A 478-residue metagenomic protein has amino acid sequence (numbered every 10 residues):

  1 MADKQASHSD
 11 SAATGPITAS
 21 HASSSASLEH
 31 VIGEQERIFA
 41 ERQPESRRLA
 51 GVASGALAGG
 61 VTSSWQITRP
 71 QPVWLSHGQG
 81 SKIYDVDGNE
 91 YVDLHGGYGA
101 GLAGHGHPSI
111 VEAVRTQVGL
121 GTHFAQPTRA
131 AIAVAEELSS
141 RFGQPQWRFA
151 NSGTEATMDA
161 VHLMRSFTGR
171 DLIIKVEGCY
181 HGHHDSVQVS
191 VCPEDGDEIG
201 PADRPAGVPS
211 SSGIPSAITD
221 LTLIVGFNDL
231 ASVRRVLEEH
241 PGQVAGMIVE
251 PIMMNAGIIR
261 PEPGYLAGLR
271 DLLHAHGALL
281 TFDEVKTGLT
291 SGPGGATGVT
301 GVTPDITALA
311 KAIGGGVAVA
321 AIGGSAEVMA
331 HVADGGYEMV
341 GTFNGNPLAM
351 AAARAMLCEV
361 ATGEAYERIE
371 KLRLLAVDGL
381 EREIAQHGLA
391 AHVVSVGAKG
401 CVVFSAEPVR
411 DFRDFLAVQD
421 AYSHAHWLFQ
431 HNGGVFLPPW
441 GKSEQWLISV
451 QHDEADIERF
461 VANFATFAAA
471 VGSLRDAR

Functional and structural regions predicted by a protein language model:
A2-K4, H8-R478: Conserved N-terminal phosphate-binding loop of PLP-dependent enzymes in the Aspartate aminotransferase
